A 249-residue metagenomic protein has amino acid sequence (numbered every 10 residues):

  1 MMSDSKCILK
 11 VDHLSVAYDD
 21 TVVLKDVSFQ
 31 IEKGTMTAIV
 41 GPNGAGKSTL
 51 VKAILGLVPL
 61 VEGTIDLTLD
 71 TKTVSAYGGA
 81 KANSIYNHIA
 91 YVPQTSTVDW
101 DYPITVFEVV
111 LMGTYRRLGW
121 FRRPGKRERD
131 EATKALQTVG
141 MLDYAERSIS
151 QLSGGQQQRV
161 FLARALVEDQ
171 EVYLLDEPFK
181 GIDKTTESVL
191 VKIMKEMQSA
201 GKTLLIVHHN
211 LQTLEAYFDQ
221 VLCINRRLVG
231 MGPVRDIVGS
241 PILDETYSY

Functional and structural regions predicted by a protein language model:
L55: Helix-to-loop junction immediately C-terminal to a conserved catalytic motif
L111, K126-Y144: Conserved ABC ATPase "signature" region
S148-L152, Q156: Conserved ABC ATPase signature
Y173-D176: Catalytic Walker B motif of ABC-type/P-loop ATPase nucleotide-binding domains
H208-H209: H-loop/switch region of ABC-family ATPase nucleotide-binding domains
V221-P233: H-loop (His-switch) and adjacent beta-strand-loop-beta switch element of ABC-type ATPase nucleotide-binding domains
